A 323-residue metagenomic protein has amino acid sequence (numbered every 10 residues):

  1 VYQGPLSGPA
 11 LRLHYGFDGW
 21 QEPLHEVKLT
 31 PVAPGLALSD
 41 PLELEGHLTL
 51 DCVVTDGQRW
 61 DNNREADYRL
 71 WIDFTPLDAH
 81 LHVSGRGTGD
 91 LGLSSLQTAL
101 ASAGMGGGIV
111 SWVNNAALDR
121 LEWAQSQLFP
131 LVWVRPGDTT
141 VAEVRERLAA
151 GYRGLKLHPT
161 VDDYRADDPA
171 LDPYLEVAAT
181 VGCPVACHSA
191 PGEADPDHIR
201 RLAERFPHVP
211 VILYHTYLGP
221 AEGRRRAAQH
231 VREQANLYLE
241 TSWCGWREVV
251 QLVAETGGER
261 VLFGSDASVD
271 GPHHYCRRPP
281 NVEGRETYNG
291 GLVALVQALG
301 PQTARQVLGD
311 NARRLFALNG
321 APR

Functional and structural regions predicted by a protein language model:
V1-T75: Glycan-association/targeting regions that enable binding to alpha-glucans and other polysaccharides
F74-W123: An N-terminally biased module of ancient metal coordination in phosphate/nucleic-acid-related enzymes
L77-V83, G107-V110, L128-V132, R153-L157 (+4 more regions): Hydrophobic faces of well-ordered beta-strands that scaffold small-molecule active sites in alpha/beta enzyme cores
G85-G92, I109-A117, V134-V141, D162-D167 (+3 more regions): Acidic-and-aromatic substrate-binding clefts and catalytic sites of carbohydrate-active enzymes
L100, G104, A166-H188, R200-V209 (+3 more regions): N-terminal/domain-start segments enriched in small and hydrophobic, helix-friendly residues, covering either
N114-A186, A190, E233, L237: Active-site gating/metal-coordination segments in enzymes
D119-L121, T140-R147, D167-L171, G192-F206 (+2 more regions): Distinct, well-ordered alpha-helical segments
Y214-R323: H/E-rich (His + Asp/Glu) clusters that bind or coordinate divalent metals
